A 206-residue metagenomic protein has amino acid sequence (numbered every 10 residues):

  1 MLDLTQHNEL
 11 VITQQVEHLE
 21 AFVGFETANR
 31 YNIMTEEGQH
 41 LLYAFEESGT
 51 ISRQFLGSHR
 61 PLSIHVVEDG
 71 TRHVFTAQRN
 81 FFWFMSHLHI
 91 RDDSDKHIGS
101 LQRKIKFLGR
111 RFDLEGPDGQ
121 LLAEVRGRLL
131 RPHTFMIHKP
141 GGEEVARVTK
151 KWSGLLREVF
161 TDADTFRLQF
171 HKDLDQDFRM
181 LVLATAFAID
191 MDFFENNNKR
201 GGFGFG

Functional and structural regions predicted by a protein language model:
M1-S63, R72, R79-S86, D93-K96 (+1 more regions): Low-complexity or membrane-interfacial segments used for flexible interactions
